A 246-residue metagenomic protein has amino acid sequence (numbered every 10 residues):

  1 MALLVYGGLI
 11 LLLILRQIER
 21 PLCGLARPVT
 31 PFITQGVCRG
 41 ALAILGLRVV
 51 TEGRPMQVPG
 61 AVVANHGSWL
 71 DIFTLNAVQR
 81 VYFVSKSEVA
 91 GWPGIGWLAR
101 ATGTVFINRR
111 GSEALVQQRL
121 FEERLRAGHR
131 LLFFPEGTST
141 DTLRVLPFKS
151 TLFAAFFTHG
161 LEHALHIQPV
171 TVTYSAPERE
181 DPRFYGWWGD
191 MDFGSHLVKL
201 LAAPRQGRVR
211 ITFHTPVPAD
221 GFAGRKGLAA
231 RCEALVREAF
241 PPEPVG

Functional and structural regions predicted by a protein language model:
M1-L12: Alpha-helical bilayer-embedded segments of polytopic membrane proteins, i.e., transmembrane/intramembrane helices
L12-T30, L42-I44, P59-S112, H163: Catalytic core of membrane glycerolipid acyltransferases/transacylases, capturing the structured, soluble-facing
G24-R27, V89, T138-D141, P218-A219: Short histidine/acidic/glycine/proline-rich micro-motifs that form metal- and phosphate-coordinating active-site loops
I33-G60, F121: A short, well-structured juxtamembrane/interface segment
R48-E52, T104, R109, S150-G160 (+3 more regions): Soluble, non-transmembrane catalytic domains of enzymes that act on hydrophobic metabolites at membranes
P59-A61, R130-F134, H166: Residue-level preference for the first positions of well-ordered beta-strands
G94-G96, T142-A223: A cross-family acyltransferase "interaction/gating" segment
F121-E122, H129-L131, P135-F148: Soluble extracytoplasmic domains of inner/organellar membrane proteins
